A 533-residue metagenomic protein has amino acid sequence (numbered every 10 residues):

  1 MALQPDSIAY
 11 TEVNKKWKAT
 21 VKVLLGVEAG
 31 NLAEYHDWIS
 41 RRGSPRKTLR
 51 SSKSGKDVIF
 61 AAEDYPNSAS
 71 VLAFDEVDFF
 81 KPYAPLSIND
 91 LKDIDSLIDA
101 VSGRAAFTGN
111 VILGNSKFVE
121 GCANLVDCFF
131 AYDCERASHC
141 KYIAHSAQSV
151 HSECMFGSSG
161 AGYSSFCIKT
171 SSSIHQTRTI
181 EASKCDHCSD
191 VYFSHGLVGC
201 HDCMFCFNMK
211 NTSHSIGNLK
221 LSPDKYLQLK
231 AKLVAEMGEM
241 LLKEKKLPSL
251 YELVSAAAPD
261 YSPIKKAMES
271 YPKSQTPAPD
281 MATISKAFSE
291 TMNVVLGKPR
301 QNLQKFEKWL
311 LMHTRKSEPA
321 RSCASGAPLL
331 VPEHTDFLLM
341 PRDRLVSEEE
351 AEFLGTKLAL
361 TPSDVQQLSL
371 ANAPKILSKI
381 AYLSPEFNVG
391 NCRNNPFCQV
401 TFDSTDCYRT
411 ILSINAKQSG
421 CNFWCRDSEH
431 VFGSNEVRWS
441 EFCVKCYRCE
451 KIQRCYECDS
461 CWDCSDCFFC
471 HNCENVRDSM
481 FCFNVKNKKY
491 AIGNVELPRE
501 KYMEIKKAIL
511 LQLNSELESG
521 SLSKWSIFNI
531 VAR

Functional and structural regions predicted by a protein language model:
A2-R533: Long, distal/terminal scaffolding or interaction modules with repetitive or compositionally biased sequence
